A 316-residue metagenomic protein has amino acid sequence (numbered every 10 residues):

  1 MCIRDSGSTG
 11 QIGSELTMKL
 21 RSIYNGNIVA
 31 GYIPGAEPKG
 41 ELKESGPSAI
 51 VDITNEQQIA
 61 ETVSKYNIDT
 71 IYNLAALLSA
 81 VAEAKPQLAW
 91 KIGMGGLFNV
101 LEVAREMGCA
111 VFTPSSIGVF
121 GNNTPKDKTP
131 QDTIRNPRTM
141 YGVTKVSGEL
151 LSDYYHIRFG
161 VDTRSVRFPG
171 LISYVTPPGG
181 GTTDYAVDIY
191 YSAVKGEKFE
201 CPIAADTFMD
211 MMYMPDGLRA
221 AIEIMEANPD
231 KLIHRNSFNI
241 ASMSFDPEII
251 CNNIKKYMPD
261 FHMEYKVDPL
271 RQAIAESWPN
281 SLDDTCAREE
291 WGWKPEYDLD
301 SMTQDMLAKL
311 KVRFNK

Functional and structural regions predicted by a protein language model:
M1-I3, P247: Short, small-residue-biased leader/transition segments that mark boundaries at the very start of proteins
R4-I23: N-terminal Rossmann NAD(P)H-binding glycine-rich loop of SDR-like oxidoreductase domains
I53-I92: NAD(P)H-binding glycine-rich loop region in Rossmannoid oxidoreductase-like domains and their noncatalytic homologs
N73, F98-M140: Conserved Rossmann-fold NAD(P)-dependent oxidoreductase catalytic core, especially the SDR/UDP-sugar
S116, L150-V175: Conserved beta-loop-beta element that borders a ligand/cofactor-binding pocket
I134, S165-P178, D188-M212, D216: A conserved pocket-lining segment of Rossmann-fold NAD(P)-dependent short-chain dehydrogenase/reductase
V146, F159, I172-V187, M214-P215 (+1 more regions): Glycine/proline-rich active-site loop of Rossmann-fold NAD(P)-dependent oxidoreductases
P202-A204, M209-K316: C-terminal substrate-binding subdomain of Rossmann-fold SDR/epimerase-dehydratase oxidoreductases
